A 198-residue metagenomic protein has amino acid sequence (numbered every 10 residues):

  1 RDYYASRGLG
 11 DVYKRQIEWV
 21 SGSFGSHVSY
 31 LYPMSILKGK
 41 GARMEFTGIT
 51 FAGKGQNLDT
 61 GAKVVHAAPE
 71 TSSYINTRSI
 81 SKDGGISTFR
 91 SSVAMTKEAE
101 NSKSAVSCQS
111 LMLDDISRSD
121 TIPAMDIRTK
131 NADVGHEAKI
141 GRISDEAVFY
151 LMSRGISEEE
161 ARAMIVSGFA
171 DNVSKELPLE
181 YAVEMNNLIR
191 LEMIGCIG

Functional and structural regions predicted by a protein language model:
R1, I17-S21, F46-T47, T71-I75 (+1 more regions): Beta-strand-rich extracellular passenger or scaffold domains
R1-D2, Y30: Intrinsically disordered, low-complexity segments enriched in small/polar residues
D2-Y13: Single conserved hydrophobic/aromatic residue that forms the stacking wall/gate of nucleotide- or nucleobase-binding
L9-G10, G61, R90, V148: A generic alpha-helix preference that emphasizes hydrophobic side chains
K14-G53, N57-G61: A conserved active-site cap/scaffold subdomain adjacent to cofactor or substrate pockets
S29, K38, G53-G55, H66-G198: Family-specific signature for flavin-dependent thymidylate synthase
